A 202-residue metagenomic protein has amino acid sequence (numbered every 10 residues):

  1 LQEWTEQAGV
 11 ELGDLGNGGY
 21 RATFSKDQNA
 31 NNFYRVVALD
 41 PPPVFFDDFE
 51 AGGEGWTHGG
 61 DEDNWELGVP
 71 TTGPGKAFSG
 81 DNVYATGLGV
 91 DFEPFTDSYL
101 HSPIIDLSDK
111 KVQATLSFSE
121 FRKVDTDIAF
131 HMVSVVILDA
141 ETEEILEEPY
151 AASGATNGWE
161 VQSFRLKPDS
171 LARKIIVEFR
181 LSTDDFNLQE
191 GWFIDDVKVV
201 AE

Functional and structural regions predicted by a protein language model:
L1-P42: Residue-level hotspots within well-ordered secondary structure
Q2-V10, E141-Y150: Surface-exposed loop/edge segments in extracytoplasmic proteins
P42-E93, I128: Extracellular glycan-recognition surfaces and repeat-rich motifs
F49, S102, S108-K123, R173-T183 (+1 more regions): Extracellular beta-strand-rich recognition modules
D91-D109, E160-S163: Short beta-strands within extracellular/lumenal beta-sheet-rich domains
E93-S98, T183-A201: Extracellular carbohydrate recognition
A114, T126-V135: Beta-strand acidic-aromatic groove motif in beta-rich domains, primarily in extracellular
E143-S170: Extracellular carbohydrate recognition and processing domains and analogous Trp-centered ligand-binding platforms
